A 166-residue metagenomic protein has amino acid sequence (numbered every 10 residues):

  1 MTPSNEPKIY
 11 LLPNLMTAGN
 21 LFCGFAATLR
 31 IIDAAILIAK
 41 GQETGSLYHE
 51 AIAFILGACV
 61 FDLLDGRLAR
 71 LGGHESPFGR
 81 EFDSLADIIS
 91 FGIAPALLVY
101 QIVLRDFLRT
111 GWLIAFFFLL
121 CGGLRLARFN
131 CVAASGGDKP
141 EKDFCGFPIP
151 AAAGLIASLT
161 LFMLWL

Functional and structural regions predicted by a protein language model:
M1-L63: Topogenic membrane-insertion module of multi-pass membrane proteins
T2-P3, P7, I88-L166: A feature for the membrane-embedded catalytic helix bundles of lipid/isoprenoid biosynthetic enzymes
S4-L11, E43-S46, H74, F78-E81 (+2 more regions): Juxtamembrane loop-transmembrane helix junctions in multi-pass integral membrane proteins, especially the extracellular
N14-T17, S84, S90, I149: Membrane-embedded alpha-helical bundles that form the substrate/pore pathway in multi-pass transport systems
L15, G19-F22, F61, H74 (+3 more regions): Short, flexible coil/turn micro-motifs enriched in small/turn-prone residues
C23, R30, A34, G72 (+2 more regions): Residue-level detector of alpha-helical segments with a strong bias toward transmembrane helices and their helix-loop
G24-A27, L64-D65, A94-P95, G122: Hydrophobic/aromatic residues in alpha-helical transmembrane segments
F54-A96, A127-A133: Acidic (Asp/Glu-rich) catalytic motifs at the cytosolic membrane interface
